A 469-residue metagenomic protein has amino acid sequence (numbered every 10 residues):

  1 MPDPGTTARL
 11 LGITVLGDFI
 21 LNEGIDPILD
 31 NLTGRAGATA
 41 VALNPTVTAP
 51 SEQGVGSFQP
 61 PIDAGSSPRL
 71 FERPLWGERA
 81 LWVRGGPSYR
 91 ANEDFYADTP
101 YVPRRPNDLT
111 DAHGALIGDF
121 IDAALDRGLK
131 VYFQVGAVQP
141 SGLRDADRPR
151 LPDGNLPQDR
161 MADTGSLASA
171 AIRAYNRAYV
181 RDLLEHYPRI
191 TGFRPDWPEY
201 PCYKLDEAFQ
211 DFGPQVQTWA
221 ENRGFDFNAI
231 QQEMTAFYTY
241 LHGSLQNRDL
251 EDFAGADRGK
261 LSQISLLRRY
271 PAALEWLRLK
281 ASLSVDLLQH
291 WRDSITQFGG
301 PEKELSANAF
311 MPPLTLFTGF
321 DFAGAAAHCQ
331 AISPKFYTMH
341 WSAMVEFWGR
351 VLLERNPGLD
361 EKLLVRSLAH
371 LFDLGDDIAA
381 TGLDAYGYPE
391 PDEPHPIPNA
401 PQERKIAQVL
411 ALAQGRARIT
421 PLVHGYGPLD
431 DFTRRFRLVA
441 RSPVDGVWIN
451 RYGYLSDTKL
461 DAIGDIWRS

Functional and structural regions predicted by a protein language model:
T7-E23, V83-L125, L129-P188, C202-A229 (+1 more regions): Active-site-adjacent "subsite" loops/lids of carbohydrate-active enzymes
T14, L129-G142, R194-P198, F227-G259 (+2 more regions): Aromatic-lined carbohydrate-recognition surfaces of secreted/lumenal glycan-active proteins
F19-G34, I172-L184, P313-A325, L429-A440: Short, acidic/polar
D26-S51, F71-Y89, H186-G192, C329-S333 (+1 more regions): Catalytic domains of carbohydrate-active enzymes, especially glycoside hydrolases
S51-P87, Q139-A162, D196-Q263, A326 (+1 more regions): Aromatic- and acidic-residue-enriched segments that line the glycan-binding/catalytic groove of carbohydrate-active
S141-R150, P201-L205, P301-M344, G427-V444 (+1 more regions): Substrate-binding cleft/loops of secretory-pathway carbohydrate-active enzymes
D196, I230-A273, F320-P391, V444-T458: Aromatic- and acid-rich polysaccharide-binding/catalytic face of secreted or lumenal carbohydrate-active enzymes
G259-L274, E302-F310, V365-F432: Active-site clefts of carbohydrate-active enzymes
